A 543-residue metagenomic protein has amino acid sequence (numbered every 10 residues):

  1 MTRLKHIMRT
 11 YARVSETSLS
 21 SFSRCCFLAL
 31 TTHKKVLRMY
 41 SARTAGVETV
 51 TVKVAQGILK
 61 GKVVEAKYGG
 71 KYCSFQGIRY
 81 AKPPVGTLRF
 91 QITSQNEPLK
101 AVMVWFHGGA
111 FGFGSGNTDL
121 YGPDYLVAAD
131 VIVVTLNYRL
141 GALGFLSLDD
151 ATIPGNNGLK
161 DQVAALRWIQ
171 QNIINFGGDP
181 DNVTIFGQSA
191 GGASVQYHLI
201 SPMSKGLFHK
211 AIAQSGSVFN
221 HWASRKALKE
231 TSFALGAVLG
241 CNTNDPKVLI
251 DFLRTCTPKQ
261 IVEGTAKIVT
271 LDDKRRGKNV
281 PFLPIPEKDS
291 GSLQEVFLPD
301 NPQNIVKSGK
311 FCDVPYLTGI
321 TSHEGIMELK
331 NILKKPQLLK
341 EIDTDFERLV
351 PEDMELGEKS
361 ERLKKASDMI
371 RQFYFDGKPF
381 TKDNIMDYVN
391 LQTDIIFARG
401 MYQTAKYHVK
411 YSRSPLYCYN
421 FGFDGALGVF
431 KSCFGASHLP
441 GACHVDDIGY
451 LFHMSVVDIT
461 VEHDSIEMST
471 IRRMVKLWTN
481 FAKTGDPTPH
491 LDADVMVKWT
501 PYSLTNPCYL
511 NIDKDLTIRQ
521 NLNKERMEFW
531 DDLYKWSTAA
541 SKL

Functional and structural regions predicted by a protein language model:
T2-S18, F22-L159, P180, S292-L293 (+5 more regions): Non-catalytic accessory segments of hydrolases
P83-F90, M327-K330, G428-F430: Cytochrome P450 core scaffold surrounding the K-helix E-X-X-R motif and the conserved "meander" helix-loop region
E97-I250, V306-L329: Serine-hydrolase-like catalytic core of hydrolytic proteins
I153-N156, V218-A223, L293, N301-N304 (+4 more regions): Active-site rim elements
Q171, K205, Q214-D345, N384-Y411: Substrate-access "cap/lid" subdomains that shape and gate the entrance to catalytic or ligand-binding pockets
F311-E361, R519-K542: C-terminal, loop-rich substrate-recognition/catalytic regions characterized by aromatic stacking residues
D368, N390, A398-L543: Mobile gating loops/cap/lid regions near enzyme active sites that modulate substrate access
